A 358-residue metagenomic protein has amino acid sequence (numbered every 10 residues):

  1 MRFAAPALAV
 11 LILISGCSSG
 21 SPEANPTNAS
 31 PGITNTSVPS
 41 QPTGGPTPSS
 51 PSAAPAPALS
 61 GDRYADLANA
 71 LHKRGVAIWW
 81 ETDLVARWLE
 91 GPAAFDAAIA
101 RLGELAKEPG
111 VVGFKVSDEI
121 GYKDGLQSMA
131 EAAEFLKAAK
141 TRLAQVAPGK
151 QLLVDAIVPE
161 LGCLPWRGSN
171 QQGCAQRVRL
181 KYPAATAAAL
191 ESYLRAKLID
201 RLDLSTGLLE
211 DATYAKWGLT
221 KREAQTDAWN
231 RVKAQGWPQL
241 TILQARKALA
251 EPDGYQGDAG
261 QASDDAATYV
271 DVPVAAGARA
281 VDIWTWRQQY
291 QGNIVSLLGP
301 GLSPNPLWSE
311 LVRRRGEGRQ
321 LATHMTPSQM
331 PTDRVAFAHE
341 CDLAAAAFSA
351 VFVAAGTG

Functional and structural regions predicted by a protein language model:
M1-V10: N-terminal export and membrane-targeting signals
L13-G16: C-terminal motif of bacterial Sec signal peptides marking the signal peptidase cleavage site
S18, P26-I33, V38-G358: Glycan-processing catalytic domains of CAZymes
